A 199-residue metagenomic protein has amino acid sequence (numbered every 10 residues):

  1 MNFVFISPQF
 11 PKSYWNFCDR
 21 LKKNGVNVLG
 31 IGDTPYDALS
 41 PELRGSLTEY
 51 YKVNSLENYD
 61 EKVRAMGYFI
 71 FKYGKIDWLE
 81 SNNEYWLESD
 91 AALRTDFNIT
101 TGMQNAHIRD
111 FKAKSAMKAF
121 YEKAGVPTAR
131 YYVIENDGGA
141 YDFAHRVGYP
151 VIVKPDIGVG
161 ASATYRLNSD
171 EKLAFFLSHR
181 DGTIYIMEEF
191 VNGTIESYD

Functional and structural regions predicted by a protein language model:
M1-A106: ATP-binding N-terminal substructure of ATP-dependent carboxylate-amine bond-forming enzymes
W15-K22, K118, Y141, L173-L177: Short amphipathic alpha-helical segments and helix-helix/interface helices
Y50-N58, Y132-N136, Y165-N168: Short acidic-hydrophobic, aromatic-tinged amphipathic segments that line or gate anion-handling sites
E61, G139, K172: Short acidic active-site motifs
F69-I76, H145-V147, R180-G182: Glycine-rich phosphate-binding loop signature in dinucleotide/nucleotide-binding domains
N83, A113-K114, S169: Helix N-cap/beta->alpha junction signal
R94-A163: A conserved helix-loop-beta module that forms one wall/lid of the active-site cleft in ATP-utilizing catalytic domains
P127-R130, P150-V153, S162-S197: Conserved ATP-binding module of the ATP-grasp superfamily
